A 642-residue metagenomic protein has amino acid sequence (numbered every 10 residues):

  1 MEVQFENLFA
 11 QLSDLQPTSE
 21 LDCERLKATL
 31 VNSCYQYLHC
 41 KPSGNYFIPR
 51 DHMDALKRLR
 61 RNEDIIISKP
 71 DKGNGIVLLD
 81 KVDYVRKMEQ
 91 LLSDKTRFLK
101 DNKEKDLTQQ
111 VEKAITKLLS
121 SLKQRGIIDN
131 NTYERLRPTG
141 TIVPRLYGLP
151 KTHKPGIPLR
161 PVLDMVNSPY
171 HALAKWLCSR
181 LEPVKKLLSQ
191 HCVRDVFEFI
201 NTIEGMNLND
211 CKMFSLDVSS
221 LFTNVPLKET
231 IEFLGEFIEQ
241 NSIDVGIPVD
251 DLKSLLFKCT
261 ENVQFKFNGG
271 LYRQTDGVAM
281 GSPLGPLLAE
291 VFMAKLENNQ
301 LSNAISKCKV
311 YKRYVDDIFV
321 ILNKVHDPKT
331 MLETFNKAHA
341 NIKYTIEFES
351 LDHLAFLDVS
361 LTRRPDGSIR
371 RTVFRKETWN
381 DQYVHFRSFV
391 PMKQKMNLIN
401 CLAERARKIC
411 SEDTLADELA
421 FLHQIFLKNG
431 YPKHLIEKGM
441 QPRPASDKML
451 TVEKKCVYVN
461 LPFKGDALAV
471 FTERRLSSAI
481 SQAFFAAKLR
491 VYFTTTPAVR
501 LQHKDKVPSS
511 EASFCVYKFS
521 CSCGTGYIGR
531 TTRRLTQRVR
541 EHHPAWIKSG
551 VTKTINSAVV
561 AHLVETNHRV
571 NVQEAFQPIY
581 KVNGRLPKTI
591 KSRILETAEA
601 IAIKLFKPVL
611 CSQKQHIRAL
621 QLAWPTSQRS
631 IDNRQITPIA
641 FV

Functional and structural regions predicted by a protein language model:
M1-V642: Charged structural interfaces that engage phosphate-rich ligands and support phosphoryl-transfer chemistry
